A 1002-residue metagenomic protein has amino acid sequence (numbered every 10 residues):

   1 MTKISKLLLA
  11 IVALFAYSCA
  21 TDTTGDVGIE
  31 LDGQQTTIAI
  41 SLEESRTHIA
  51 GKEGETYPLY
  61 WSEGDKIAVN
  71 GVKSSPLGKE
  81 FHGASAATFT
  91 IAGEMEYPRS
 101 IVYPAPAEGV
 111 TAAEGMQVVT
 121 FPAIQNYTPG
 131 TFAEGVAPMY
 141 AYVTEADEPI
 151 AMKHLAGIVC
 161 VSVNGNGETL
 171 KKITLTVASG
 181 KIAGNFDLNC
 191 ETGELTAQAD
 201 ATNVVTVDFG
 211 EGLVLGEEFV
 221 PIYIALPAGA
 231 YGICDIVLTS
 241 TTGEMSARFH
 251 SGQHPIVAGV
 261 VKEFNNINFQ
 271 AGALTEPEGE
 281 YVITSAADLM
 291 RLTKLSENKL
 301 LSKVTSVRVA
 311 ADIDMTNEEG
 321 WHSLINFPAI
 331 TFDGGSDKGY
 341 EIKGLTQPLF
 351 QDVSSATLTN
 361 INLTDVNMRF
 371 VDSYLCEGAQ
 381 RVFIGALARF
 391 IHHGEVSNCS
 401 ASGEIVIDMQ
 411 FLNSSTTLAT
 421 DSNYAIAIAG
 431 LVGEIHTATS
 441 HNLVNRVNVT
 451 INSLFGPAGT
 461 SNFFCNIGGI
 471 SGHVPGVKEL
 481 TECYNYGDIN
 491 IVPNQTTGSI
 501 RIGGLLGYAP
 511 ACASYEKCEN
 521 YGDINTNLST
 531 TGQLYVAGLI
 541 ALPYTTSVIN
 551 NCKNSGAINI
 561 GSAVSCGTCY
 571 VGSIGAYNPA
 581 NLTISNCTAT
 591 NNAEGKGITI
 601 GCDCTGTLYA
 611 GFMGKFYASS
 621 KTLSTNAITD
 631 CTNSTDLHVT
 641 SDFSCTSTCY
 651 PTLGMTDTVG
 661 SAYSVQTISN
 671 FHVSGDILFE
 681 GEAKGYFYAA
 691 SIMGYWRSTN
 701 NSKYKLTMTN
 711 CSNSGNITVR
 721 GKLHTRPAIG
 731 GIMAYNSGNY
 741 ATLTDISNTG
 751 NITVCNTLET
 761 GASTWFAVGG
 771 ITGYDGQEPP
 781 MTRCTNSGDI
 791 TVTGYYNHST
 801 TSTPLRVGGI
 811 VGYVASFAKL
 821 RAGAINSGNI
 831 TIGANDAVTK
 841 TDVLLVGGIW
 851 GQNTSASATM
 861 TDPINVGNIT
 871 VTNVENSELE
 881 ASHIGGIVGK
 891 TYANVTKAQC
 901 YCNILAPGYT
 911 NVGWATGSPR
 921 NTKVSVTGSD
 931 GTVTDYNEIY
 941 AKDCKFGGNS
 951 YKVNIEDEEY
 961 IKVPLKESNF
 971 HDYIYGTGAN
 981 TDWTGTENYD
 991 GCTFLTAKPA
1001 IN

Functional and structural regions predicted by a protein language model:
T2-I11, F15-G272, I283: Sec-type signal peptide cleavage vicinity
A271-N1002: Surface-exposed repetitive/solenoidal architectures
